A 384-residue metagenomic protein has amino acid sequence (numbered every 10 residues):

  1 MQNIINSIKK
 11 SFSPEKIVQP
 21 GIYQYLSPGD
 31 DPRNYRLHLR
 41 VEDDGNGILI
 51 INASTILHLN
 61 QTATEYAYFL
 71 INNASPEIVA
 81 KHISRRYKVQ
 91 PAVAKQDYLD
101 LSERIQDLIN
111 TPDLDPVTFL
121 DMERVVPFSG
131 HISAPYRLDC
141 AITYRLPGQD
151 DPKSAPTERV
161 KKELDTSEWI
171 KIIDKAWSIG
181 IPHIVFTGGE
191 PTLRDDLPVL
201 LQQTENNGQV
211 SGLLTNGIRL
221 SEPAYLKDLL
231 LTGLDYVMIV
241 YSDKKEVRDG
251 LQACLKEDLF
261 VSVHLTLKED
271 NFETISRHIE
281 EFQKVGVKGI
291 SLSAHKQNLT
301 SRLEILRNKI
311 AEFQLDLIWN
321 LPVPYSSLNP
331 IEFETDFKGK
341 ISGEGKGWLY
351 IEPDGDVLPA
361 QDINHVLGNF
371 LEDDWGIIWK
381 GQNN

Functional and structural regions predicted by a protein language model:
M1-T64, Y68, S129-I132: Acidic, low-complexity/disordered tracts enriched in E/D and polar residues
N3-K9, T55-C140, T166: Long, charge-rich, low-complexity alpha-helical segments
G130-E168, I179, Q361: Canonical Radical SAM [4Fe-4S] cluster-binding loop centered on the CxxxCxxC motif and its immediate flanking residues
R137, A155, T166-T187, R194-L299: Radical SAM/AdoMet-radical enzyme domain recognition
E304-E332, D356-N384: C-terminal accessory region of radical SAM enzymes
N329-S342: Short, basic/aromatic recognition patches
S342-K346, N364: Short, small/polar residue-rich loop motifs at catalytic or cofactor-binding pockets
I351-E352: Short, acidic, Ser/Thr-enriched surface-loop or helix-capping motifs
